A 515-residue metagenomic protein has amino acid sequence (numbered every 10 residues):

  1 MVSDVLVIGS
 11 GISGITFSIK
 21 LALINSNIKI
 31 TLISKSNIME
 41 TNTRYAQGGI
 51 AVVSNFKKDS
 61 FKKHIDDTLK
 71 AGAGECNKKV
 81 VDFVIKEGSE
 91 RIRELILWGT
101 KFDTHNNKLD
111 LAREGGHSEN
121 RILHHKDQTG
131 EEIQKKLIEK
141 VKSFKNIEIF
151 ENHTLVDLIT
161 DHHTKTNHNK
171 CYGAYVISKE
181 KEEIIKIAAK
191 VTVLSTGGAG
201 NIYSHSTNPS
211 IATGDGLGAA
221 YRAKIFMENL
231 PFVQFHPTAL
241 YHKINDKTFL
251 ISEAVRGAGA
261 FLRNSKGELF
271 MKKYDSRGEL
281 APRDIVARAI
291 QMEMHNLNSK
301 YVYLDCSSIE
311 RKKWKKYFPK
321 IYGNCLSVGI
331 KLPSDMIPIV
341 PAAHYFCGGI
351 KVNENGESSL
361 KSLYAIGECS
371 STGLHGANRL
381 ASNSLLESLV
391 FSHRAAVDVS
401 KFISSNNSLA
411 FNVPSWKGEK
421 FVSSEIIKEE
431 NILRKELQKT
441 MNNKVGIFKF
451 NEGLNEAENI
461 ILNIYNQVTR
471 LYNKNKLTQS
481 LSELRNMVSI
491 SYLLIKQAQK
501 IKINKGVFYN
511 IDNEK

Functional and structural regions predicted by a protein language model:
M1-D4, K20, S26, N37-I38 (+10 more regions): Glycine- and aromatic-enriched mobile tails/lids
V5-T31: N-terminal Rossmann-like FAD-binding beta1-loop-alpha1 element of flavoenzymes
L6-I8, K186-T196: Short hydrophobic core segments
S36-L69, A73, Q234, N245 (+1 more regions): Conserved N-terminal glycine-rich FAD pyrophosphate-binding loop of Rossmann-like flavoproteins
C76-S89, R121-E139, F150, S206-G214 (+2 more regions): Short beta-strand to alpha-helix junction loop
L97-E183, S195, A239-H242: Conserved redox-cofactor binding core of oxidoreductases
D157-T166, K170-K181, K186, I330-T372: FAD-site-proximal beta/loop scaffold in flavoenzymes
A219, I225-K331, D335-I337, L389 (+1 more regions): An anion/pyrophosphate-binding glycine-rich loop and adjacent beta-alpha core in soluble alpha-beta enzymes
